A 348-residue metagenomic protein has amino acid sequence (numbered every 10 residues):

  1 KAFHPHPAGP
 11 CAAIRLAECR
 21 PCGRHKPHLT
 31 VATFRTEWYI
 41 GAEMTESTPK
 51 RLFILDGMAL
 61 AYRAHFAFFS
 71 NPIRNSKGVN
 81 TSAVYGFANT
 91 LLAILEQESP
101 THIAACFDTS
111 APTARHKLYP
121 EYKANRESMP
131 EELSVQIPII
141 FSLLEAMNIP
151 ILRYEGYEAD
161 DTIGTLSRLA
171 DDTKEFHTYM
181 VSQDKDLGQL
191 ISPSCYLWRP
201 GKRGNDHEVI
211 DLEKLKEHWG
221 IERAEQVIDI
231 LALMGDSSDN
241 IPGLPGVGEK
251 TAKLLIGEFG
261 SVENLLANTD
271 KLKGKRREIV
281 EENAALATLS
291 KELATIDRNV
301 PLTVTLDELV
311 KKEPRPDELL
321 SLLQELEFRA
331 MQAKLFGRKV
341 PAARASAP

Functional and structural regions predicted by a protein language model:
K1-A13: Extreme N-terminal basic, low-complexity initiation segments that serve as generic localization/processing leaders
H4-P7, R20, L29, R35: Short hydrophobic targeting helices and cationic amphipathic motifs that mediate membrane/organellar targeting
P7-G9, H28-V31, A42, D229 (+1 more regions): Intrinsic structural disorder/low-complexity segments
C11, C19-C22: Cysteine-centered motifs
A13, R24, T33, E37-I40: Short, positively charged and aromatic/hydrophobic N-terminal segments
T45-V181, K185-E213, L286-L289, T295-T303 (+1 more regions): Noncatalytic, basic helical substrate-engagement surface that gates or grips nucleic-acid strands
E46-P49, S99-A104, D172-E175, S192-Y196 (+1 more regions): Non-catalytic nucleic-acid-binding/docking modules located in mid-to-C-terminal regions of nucleic-acid enzymes
